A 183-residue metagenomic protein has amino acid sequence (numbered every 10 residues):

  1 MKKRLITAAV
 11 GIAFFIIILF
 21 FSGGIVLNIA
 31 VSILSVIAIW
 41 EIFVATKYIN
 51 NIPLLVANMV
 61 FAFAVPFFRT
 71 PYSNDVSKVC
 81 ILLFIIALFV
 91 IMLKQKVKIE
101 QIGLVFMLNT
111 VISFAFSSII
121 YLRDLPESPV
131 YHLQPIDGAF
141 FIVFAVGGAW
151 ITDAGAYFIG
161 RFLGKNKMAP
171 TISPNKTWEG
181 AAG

Functional and structural regions predicted by a protein language model:
M1-T171, N175-T177, A181-A182: Membrane-embedded alpha-helical bundles of polytopic integral membrane proteins
